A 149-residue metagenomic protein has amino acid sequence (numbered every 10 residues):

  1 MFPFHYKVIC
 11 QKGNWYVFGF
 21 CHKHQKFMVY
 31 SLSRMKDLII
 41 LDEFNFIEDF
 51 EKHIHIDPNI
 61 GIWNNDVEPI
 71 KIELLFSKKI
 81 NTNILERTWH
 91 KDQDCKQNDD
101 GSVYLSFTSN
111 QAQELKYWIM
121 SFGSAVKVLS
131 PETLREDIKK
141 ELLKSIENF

Functional and structural regions predicted by a protein language model:
M1-E73: Core beta-strand-centered patch of the WYL/Sm-like small regulatory domain
P58-F149: Polybasic (Lys/Arg-rich)
